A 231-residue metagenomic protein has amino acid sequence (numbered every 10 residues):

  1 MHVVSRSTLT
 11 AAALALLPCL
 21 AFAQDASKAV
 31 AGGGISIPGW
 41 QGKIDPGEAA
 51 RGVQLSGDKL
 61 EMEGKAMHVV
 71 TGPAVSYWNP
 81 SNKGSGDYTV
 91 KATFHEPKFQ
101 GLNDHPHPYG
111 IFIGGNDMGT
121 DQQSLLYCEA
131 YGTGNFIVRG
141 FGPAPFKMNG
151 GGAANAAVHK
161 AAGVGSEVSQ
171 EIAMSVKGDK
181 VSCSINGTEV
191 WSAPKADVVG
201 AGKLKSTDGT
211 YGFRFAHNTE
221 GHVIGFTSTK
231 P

Functional and structural regions predicted by a protein language model:
M1-S5: N-terminal secretory signal peptides that target proteins for export/translocation
R6, A12, M174-S175: Generic hydrophobic alpha-helical membrane-segment signal
T10-C19: Bacterial N-terminal signal peptides
Q24-P231: Extracellular glycan-recognition regions
